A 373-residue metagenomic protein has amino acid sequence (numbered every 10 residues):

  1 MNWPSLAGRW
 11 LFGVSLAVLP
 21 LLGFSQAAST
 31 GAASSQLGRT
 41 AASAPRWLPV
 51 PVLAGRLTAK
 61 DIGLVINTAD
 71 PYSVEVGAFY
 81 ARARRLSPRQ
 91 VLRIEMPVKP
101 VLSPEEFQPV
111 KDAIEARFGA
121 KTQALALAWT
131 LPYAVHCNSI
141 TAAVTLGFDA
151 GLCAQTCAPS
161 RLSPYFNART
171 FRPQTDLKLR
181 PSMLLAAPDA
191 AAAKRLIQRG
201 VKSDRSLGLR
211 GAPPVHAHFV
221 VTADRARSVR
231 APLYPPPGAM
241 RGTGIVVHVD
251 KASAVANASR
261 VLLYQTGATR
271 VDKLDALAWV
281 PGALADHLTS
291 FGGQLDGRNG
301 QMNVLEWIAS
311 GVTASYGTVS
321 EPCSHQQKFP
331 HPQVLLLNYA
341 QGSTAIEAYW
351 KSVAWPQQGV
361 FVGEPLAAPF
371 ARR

Functional and structural regions predicted by a protein language model:
M1-V14: Bacterial N-terminal signal peptides that target proteins for export
W3-P4, P20, A33, V50: A general, composition-driven signal for non-globular sequence regions
F12-G23: Bacterial N-terminal signal peptides
T30-R373: Cysteine-dependent hydrolase recognition
